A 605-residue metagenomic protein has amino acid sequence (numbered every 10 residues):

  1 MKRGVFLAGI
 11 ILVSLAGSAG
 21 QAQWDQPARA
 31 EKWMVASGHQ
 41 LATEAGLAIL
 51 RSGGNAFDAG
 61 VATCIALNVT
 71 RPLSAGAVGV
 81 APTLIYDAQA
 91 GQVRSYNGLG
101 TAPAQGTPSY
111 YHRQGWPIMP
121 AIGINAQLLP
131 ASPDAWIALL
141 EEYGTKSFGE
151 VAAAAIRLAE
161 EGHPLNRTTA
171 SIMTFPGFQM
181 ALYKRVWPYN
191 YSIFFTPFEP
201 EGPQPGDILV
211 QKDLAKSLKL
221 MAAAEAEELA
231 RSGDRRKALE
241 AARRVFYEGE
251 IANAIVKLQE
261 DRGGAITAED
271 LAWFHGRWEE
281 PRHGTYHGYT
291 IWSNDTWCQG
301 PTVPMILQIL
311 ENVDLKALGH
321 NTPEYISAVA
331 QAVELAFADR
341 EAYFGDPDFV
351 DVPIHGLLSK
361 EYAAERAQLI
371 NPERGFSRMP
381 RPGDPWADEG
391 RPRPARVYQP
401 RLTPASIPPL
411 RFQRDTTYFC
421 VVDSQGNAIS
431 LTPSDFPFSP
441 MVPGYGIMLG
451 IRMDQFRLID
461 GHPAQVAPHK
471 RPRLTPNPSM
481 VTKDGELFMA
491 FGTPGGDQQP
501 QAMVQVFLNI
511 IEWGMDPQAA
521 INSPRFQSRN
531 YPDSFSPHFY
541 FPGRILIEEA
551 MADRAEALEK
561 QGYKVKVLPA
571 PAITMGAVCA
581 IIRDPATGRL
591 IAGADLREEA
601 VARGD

Functional and structural regions predicted by a protein language model:
L7-A16: Bacterial N-terminal signal peptides
A22-E44, A48, G54-A241, F246-C298: Noncatalytic scaffold domains of N-terminal-nucleophile
I49-L50, D134-E142, A241-E248, N253 (+2 more regions): Alpha-helical support elements that line or immediately flank enzyme active sites and cofactor-binding pockets
V69-S95, K257, R262-T267, T417 (+6 more regions): Active-site rim segments in enzyme catalytic domains, especially the processed small/beta chain of N-terminal
E199, Q211, A252, G264 (+4 more regions): Internal maturation/activation junctions in enzymes
F274-H275, P409-R414, R471-P472: Short loop/turn motifs at secondary-structure junctions and domain boundaries
Q425, K470, M503, E512-A572: Extended C-terminal subregions enriched in glycine
